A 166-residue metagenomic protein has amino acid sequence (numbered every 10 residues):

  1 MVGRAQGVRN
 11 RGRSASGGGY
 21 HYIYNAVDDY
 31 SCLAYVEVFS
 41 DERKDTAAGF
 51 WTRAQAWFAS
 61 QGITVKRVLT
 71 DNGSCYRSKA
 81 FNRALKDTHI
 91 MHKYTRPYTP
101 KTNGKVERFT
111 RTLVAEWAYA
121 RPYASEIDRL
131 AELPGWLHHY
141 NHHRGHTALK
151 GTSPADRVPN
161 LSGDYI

Functional and structural regions predicted by a protein language model:
M1-A34, T46: An active-site-proximal beta-strand-loop segment
G12-S14, G19-Y20, E37-Q61: Active-site beta-loop-alpha junctions of metal-dependent nucleic acid enzymes, especially the RNase H-like/DDE
E42, Q61-S78, Y98, K150-A155: Acidic/histidine-rich, metal-coordinating catalytic segments
R43, A47, L69, R77 (+3 more regions): Hydrophobic (often cysteine-bearing) scaffold residues that line and stabilize catalytic clefts of nucleotide/cofactor
R67-N72, K86-K105, A120-A124: RNase H-like polynucleotidyl transferase catalytic core
T88-I90, T112-I166: C-terminal domain-tail junction helix/linker
